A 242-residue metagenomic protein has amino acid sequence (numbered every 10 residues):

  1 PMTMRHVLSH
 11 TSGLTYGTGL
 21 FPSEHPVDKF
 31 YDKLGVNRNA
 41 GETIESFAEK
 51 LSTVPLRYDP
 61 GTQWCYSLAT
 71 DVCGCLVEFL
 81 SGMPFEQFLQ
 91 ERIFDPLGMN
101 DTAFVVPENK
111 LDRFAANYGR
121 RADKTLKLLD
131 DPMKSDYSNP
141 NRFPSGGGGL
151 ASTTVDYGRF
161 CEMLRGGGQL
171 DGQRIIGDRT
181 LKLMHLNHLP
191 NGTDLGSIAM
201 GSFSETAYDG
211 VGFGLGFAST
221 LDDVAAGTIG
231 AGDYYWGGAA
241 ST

Functional and structural regions predicted by a protein language model:
P1-A226: Short, surface-exposed loop or secondary-structure junction motifs that flank catalytic or metal-binding residues
L111, G238-A240: Short acidic/glycine-enriched loop/turn segments that link adjacent beta-strands
A226-Y235: Short, hydrophobic/aromatic-rich segments at coil-to-beta transitions
D233, A240-T242: Short, surface-exposed beta-strand/loop micro-motifs that present aromatic residues
